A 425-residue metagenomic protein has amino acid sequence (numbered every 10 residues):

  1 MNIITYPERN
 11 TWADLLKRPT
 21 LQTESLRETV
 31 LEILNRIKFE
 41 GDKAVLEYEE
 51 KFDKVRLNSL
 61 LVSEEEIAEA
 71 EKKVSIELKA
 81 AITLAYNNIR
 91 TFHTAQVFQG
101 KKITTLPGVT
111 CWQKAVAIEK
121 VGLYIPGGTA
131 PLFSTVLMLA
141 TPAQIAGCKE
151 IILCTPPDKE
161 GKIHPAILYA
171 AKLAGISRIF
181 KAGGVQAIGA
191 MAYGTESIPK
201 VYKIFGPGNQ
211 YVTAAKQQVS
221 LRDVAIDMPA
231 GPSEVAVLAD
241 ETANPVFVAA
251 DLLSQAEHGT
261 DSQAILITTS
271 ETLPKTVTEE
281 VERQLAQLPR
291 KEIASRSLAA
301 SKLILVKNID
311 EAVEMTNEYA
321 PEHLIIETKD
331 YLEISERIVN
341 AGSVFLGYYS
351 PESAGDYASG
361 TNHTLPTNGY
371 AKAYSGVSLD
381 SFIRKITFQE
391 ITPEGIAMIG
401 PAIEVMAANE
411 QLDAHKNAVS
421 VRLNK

Functional and structural regions predicted by a protein language model:
M1-E119: N-terminal Rossmann-like NAD(P)+-binding subdomain of aldehyde/semialdehyde dehydrogenases
M1-P7, R178-G183, L303-N308: Short acidic-hydrophobic, aromatic-tinged amphipathic segments that line or gate anion-handling sites
F98-I103, A225, S262-I267, Q287-S297 (+2 more regions): Flexible, glycine/charged-enriched surface loops at secondary-structure junctions
I103-Y169: Conserved small-residue-rich beta-alpha loop and adjacent elements that most often cradle the phosphate/pyrophosphate
G175-Q263: Conserved NAD(P)+-binding/catalytic subdomain of aldehyde/semialdehyde dehydrogenases
H258, L266-A341: A glycine- and small/hydrophobic-rich beta-loop-beta segment that serves as a flexible "lid/hinge" or phosphate-binding
E318-K425: C-terminal core of ALDH-fold dehydrogenases
